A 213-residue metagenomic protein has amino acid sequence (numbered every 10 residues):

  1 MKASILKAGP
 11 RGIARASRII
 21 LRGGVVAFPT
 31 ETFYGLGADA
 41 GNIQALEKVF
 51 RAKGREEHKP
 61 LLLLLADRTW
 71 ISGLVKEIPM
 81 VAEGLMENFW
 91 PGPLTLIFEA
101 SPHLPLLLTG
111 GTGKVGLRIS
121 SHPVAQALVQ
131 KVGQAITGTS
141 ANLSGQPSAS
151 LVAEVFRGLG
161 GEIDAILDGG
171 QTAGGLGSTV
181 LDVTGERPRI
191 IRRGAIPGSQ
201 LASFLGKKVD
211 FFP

Functional and structural regions predicted by a protein language model:
M1-P213: Active-site-adjacent structural elements in enzyme catalytic cores
